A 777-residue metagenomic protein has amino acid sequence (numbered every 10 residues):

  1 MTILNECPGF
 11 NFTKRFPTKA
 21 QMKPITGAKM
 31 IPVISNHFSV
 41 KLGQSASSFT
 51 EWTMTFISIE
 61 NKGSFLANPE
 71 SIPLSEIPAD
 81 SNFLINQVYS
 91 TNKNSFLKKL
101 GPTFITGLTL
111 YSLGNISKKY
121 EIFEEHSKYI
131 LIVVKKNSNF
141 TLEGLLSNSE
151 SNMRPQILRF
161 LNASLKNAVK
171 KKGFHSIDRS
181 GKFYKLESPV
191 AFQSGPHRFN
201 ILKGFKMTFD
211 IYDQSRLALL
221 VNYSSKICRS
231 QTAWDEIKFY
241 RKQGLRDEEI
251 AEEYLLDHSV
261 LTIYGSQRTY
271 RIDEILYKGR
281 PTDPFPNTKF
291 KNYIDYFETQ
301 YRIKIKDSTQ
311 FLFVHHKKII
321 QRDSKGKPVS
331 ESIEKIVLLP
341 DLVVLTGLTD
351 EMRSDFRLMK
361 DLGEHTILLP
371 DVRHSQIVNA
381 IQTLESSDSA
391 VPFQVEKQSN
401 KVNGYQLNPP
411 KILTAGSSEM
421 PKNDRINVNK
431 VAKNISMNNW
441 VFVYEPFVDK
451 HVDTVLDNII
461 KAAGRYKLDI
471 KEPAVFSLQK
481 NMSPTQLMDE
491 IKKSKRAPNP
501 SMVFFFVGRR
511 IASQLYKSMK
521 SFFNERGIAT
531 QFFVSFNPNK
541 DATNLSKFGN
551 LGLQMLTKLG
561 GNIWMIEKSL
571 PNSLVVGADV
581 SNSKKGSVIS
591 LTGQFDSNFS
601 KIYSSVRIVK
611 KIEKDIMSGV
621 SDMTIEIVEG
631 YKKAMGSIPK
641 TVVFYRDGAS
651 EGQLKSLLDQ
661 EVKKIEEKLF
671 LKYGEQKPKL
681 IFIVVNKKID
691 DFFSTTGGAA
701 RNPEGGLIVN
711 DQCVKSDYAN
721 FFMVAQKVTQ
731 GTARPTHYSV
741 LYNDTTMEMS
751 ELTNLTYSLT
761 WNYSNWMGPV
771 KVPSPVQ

Functional and structural regions predicted by a protein language model:
T2-S48, W52-K62, L66-S81, N86 (+17 more regions): Long, contiguous domain-sized segments
I3, P73, K99, G107-S112 (+4 more regions): Acidic/proline-rich low-complexity IDRs
A79-K93, L97-S112, S117-E124, L142-S147 (+10 more regions): Conserved glycine-centered beta->alpha loop in an early N-terminal alpha/beta scaffold
D210, Q214-N439, V443-Y516, P538-K540: Domain-level detector for long, ordered catalytic/regulatory cores in large eukaryotic signaling and trafficking
